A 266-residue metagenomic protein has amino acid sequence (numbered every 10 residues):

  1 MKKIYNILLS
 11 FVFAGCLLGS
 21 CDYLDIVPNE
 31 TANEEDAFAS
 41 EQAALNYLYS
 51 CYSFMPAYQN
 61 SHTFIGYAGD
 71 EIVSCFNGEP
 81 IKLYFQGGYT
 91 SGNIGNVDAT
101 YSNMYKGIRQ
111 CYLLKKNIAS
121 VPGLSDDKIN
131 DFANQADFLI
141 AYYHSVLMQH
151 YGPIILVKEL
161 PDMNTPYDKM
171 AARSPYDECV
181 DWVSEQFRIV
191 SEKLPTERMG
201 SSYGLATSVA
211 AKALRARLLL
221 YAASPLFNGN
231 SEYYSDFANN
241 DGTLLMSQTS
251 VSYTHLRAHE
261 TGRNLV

Functional and structural regions predicted by a protein language model:
M1-P28: Bacterial Sec-dependent N-terminal signal peptides
C21-G66, G95: Membrane-proximal, proline-rich intrinsically disordered regions
S40-A57, P80-Y151, P166-Y203: Conserved, well-structured interaction surfaces
M148-Q149, I155, Y221-P225: Short coil/turn linking the two alpha-helices of tandem helical-hairpin repeats
P153, S202-A213: Aromatic-lined, polymer-binding surfaces characteristic of secreted/periplasmic polysaccharide-degrading enzymes
N230-Y253: A solvent-exposed, charged loop/short amphipathic helix patch at secondary-structure junctions
T254-G262: Conserved small/polar residues in nucleotide/adenosyl-binding loops
